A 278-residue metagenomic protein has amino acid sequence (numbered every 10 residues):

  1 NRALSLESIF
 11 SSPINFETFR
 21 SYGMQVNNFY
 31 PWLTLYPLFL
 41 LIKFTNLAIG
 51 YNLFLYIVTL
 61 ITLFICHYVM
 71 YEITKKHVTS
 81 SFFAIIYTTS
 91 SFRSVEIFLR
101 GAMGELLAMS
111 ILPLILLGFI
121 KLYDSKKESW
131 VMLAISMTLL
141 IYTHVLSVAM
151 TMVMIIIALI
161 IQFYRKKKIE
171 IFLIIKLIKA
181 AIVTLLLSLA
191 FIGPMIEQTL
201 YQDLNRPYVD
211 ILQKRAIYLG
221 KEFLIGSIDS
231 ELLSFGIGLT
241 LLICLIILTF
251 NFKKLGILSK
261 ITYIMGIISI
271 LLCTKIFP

Functional and structural regions predicted by a protein language model:
N1-P278: Membrane-embedded transmembrane-helix bundle of lipid-linked glycan/lipid transferases
